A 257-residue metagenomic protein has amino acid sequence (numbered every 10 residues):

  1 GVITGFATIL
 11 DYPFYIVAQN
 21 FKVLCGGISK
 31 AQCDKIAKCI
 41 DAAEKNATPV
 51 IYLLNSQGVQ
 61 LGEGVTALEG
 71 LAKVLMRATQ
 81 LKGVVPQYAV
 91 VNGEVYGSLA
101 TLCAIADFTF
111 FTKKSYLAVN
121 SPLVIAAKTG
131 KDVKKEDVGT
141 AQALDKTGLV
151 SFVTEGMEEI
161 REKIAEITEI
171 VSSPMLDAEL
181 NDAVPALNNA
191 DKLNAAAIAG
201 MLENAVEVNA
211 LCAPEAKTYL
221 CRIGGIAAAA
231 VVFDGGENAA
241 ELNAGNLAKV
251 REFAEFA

Functional and structural regions predicted by a protein language model:
G1-P13, C25, T140, K146 (+2 more regions): Intrinsically disordered, low-complexity segments enriched in small/flexible residues
T4-F6, C39-A42, L75-T79, L99-A100 (+4 more regions): A generic local secondary-structure boundary/capping motif
F6-N20, K35-L61, C221-D234, A248-A257: A structural preference for short, pocket-lining loop segments at secondary-structure junctions
I9-D11, K45-A47, V84, A104-A106 (+3 more regions): Short, well-ordered loop/turn elements at secondary-structure boundaries
F21, S29-A43, C103, D107-F108 (+5 more regions): Extended active-site and interfacial segments that coordinate phosphate-rich ligands in large catalytic machineries
V23-A31, G62-E69: Short coil/turn segments at secondary-structure boundaries
K35, G93-G97, P214: Short acidic loop-to-helix transition motifs that present clustered carboxylates
L54-P174: Conserved catalytic cores of soluble enzyme domains, especially glycine-rich substrate-binding beta-alpha loops
